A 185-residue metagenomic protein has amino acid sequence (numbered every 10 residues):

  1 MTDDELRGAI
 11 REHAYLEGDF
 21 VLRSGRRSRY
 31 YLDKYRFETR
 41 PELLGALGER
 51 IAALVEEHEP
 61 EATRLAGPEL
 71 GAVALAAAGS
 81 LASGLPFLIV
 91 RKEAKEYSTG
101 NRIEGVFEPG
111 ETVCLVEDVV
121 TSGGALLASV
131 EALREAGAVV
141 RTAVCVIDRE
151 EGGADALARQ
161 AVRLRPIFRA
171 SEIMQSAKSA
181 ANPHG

Functional and structural regions predicted by a protein language model:
M1-H58: Active-site-facing substrate-recognition patch
T2-A9, E131-G185: PRPP-dependent phosphoribosyltransferase catalytic core
I51-T63, V130, R134-A136: Phosphate/pyrophosphate-binding loops at sites that engage ATP/ADP/AMP, CoA/4′-phosphopantetheine, polyphosphate
P60-E69, V144: Short glycine-rich phosphate-binding loop at a beta-alpha junction
T63, E111, R141: Conserved acidic residues
G67, L115-V116: Generic enzyme active-site microenvironment
A76-C114, S122-L127, S179-A181: Short, glycine/charge-rich flexible loops or terminal/linker lids adjacent to PRPP-binding catalytic cores
D118, G123, G137: Active-site-proximal glycine-rich helix-loop-beta segment
